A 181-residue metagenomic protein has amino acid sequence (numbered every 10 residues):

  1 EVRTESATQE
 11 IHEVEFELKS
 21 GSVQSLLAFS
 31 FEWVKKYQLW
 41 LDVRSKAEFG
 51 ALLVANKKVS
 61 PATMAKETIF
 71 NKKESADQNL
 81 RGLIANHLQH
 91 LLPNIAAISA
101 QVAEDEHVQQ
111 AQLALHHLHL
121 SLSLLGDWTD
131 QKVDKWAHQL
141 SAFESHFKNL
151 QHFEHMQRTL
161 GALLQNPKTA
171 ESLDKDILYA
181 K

Functional and structural regions predicted by a protein language model:
E1-K181: Function-determining surface determinants
